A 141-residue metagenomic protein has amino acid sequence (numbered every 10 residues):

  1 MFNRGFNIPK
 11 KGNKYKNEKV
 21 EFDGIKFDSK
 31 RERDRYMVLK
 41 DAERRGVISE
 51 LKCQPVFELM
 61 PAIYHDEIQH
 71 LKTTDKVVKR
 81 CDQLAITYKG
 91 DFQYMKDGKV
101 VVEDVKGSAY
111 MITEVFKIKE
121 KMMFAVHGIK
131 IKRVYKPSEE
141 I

Functional and structural regions predicted by a protein language model:
M1-I141: Electrostatic, structured charged patches in enzyme active sites and in nucleic-acid/phosphate-binding
